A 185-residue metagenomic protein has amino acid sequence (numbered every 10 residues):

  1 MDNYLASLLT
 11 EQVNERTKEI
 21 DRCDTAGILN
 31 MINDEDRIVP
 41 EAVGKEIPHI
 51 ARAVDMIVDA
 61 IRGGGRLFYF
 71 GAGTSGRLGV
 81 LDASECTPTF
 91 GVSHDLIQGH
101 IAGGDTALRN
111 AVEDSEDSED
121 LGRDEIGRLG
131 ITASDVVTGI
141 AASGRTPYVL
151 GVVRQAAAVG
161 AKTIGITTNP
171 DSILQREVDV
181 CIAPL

Functional and structural regions predicted by a protein language model:
M1-A42, E46: Cofactor-/ligand-binding subdomain signature composed of acidic, glycine-rich, tryptophan-containing flexible loops
E11-N14, D24, A51-D55, R66: Short, positively charged patches
I20-D24, H49, D114-L121: Short secondary-structure boundary/capping elements
E35, G63-G64, E177: Structured helix-beta-strand junction loops
A42, I50, L174-Q175: Flexible, glycine/charged-enriched surface loops at secondary-structure junctions
K45-R62: A short, well-structured juxtamembrane/interface segment
F68, A72-L185: Glycine-rich phosphate-binding loops that contact phosphosugars or nucleotide phosphates
